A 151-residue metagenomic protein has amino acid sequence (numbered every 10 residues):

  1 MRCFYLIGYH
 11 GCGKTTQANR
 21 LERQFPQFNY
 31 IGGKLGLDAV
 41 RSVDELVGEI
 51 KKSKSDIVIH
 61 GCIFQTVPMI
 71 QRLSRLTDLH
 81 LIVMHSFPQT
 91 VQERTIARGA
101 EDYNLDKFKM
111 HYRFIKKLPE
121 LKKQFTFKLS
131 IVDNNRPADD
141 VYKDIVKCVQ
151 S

Functional and structural regions predicted by a protein language model:
C3: Walker A (P-loop) ATP-phosphate-binding motif of ABC ATPase nucleotide-binding domains
L6: Hydrophobic anchor at the beta1->P-loop junction of P-loop NTPases
Y9-C12, T16-D56: Conserved substrate/cofactor phosphate-moiety recognition/catalytic segment in nucleotide-dependent phosphotransferases
I57-G61: Structural recognition of the conserved hydrophobic beta-strand(s) that form the central parallel beta-sheet of P-loop
C62-T66: Short beta->alpha connector loops
L76-T95: Conserved phosphate-donor/acceptor-positioning beta-strand/loop module used by diverse small-molecule
E101-D144: Small-molecule kinase domains that catalyze NTP-dependent phosphoryl transfer to phosphate-bearing small molecules
D144-S151: C-terminal alpha-helix
